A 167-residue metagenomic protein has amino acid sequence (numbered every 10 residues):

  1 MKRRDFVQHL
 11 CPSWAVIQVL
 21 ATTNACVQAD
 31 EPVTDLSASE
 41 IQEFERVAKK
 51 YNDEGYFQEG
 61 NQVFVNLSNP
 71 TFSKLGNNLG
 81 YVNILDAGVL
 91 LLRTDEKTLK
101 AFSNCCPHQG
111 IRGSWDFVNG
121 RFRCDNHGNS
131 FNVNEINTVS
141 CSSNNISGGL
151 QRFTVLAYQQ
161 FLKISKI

Functional and structural regions predicted by a protein language model:
M1-I17, Q28-T34: N-terminal secretory signal peptides and thylakoid transit peptides that target proteins across membranes
N24-A25: C-terminal motif of bacterial Sec signal peptides marking the signal peptidase cleavage site
E31-F117, Q151-I167: N-terminal pre-ligand scaffold of iron-sulfur
N69-S73, N134-V139: Short Pro/Gly-enriched beta-strand edge/turn motifs at strand-loop
W115-V118, S130-I136: Iron-sulfur (Fe-S) cluster-binding segments and ferredoxin-like electron-carrier domains, especially [2Fe-2S]
G120-H127, T138-L150: Short cysteine/histidine-rich metal-coordination sites, predominantly Zn2+-binding motifs
